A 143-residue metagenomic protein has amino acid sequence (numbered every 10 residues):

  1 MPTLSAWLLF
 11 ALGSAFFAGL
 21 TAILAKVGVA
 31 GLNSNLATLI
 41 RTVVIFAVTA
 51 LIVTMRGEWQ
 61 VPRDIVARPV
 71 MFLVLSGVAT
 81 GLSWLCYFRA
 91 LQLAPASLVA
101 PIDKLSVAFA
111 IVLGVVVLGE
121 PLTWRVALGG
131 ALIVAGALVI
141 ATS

Functional and structural regions predicted by a protein language model:
M1-G13, A30-L32, I45-V74, W84-L93 (+1 more regions): Membrane-interface interhelical linkers
L9, G13, I40-V44, M71 (+3 more regions): Hydrophobic residues within alpha-helical transmembrane segments of multi-pass solute transporters/permease subunits
A15-G19, I23, A50, G77-L82 (+3 more regions): Hydrophobic/small/kink-forming positions within alpha-helical transmembrane segments of polytopic membrane proteins
L20-V44: Juxtamembrane helix-loop-helix junctions in multi-pass membrane proteins
G28, A37, A90, V116-G119: Hydrophobic/aromatic residues within transmembrane alpha-helices of multi-pass small-molecule transporters
R56-G57, L118-G119, S143: Short helix-capping/hinge motifs at transmembrane helix termini and TM-loop junctions
A108-V126: C-terminal transmembrane-helix exit sites in multi-pass transporters
R125-T142: Hydrophobic transmembrane alpha-helices of multi-pass small-molecule transport proteins
